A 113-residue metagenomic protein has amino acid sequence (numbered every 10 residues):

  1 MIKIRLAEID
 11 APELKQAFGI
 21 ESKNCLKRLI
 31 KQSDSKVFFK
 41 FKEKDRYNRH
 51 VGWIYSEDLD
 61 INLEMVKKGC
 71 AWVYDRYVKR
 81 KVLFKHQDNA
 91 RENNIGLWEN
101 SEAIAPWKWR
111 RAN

Functional and structural regions predicted by a protein language model:
M1-N113: Small beta-barrel nucleic-acid-binding modules, primarily SNase/OB-fold domains and secondarily Tudor-like barrels
